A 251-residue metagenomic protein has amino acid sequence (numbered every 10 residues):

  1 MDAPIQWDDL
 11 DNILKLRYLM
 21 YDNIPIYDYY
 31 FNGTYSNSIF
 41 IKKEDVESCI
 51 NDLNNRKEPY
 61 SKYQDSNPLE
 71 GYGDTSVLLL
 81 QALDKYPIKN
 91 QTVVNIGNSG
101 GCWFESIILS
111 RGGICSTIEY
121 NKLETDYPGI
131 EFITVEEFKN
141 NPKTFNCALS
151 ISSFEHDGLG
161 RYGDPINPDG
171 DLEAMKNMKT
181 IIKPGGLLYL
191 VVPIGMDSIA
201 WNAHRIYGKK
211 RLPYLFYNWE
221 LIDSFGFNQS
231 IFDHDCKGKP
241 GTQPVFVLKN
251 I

Functional and structural regions predicted by a protein language model:
M1-T92, S110, I199-N218, I222-F225 (+1 more regions): N-terminal accessory regions of S-adenosyl-L-methionine
V94-N140: Class I SAM-dependent methyltransferase SAM/SAH-binding core
F138-L149: A short acidic, Gly/Pro-enriched loop at the edge of an enzyme's catalytic core that lines a small-molecule cofactor
L149-F154, G158: A conserved beta-strand element that flanks and buttresses the S-adenosyl-L-methionine
L159-R161, W201: Conserved catalytic-core motifs of eukaryotic protein kinase domains, centered on the activation segment
I166-L187: A short glycine-rich, Lys/Arg-flanked "PGG" loop and its adjoining helix->strand segment in the class I
L190-V192: Acidic carboxylate diad motif detector
I194-M196: Active-site-proximal loop/turn and secondary-structure-junction residues that shape catalytic pockets, frequently
